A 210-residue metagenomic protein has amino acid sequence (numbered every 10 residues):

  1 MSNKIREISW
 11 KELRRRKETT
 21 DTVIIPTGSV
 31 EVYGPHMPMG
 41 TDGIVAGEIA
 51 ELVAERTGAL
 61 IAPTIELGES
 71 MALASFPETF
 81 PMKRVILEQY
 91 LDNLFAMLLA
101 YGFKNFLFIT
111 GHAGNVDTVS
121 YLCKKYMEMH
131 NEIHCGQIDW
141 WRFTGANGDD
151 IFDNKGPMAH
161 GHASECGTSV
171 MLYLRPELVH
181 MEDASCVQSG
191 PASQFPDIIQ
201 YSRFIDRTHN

Functional and structural regions predicted by a protein language model:
M1-L107, A113-N210: Extended, histidine- and acidic-residue-enriched regions that form the cofactor-binding/catalytic faces
